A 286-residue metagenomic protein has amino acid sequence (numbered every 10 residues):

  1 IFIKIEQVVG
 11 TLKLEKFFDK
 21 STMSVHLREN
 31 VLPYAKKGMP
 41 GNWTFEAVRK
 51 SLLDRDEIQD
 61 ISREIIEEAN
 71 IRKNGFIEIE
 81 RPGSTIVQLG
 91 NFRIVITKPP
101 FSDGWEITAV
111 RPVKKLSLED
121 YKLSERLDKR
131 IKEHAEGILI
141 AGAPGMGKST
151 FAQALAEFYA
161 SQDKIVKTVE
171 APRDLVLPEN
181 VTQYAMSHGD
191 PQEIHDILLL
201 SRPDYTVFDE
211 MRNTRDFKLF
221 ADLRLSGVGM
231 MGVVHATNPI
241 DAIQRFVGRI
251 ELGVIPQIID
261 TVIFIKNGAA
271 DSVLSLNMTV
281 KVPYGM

Functional and structural regions predicted by a protein language model:
I1-E80: N-terminal accessory targeting/assembly segments
E15-F18, S24-L27, Y34, G75-I79 (+7 more regions): Replace "in large, NTP-powered and nucleic-acid-processing enzymes" with "in large, NTP-powered factors and other
L27-E29, K37-M39, L89-N91, K98-P100 (+4 more regions): Flexible glycine-/small-residue-rich
F45-G137: P-loop NTP-binding catalytic core
G83, P112-L175: P-loop NTPase nucleotide-binding module
G90, P99-D103, I265-M286: Conserved P-loop NTPase
I165-V254: Switch/coupling sub-region of P-loop NTPases
M231-G232, I259-I265: Conserved beta-strand/loop subsegment of P-loop NTPase cores
